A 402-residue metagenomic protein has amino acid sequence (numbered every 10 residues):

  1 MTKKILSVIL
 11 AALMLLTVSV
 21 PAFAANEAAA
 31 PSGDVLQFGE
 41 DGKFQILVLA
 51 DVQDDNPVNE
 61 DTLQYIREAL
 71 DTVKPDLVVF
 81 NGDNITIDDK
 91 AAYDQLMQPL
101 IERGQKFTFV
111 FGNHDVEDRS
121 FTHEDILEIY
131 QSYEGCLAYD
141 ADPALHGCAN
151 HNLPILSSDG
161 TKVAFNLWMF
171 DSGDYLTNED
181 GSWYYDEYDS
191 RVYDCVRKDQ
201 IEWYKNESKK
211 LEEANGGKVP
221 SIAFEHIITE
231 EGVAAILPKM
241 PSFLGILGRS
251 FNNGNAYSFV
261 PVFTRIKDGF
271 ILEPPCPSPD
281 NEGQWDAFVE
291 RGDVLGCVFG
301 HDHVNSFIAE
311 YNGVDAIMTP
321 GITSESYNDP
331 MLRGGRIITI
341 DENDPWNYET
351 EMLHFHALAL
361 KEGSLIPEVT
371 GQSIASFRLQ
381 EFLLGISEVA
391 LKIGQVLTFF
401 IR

Functional and structural regions predicted by a protein language model:
L16-A29, F400-R402: Sec-dependent signal peptide cleavage junction
A25-Q95: N-terminal active-site segment of His-dependent metallophosphoesterases
A28-A30, Q95-G216, I337: Extended active-site neighborhood of metal-dependent phosphoesterases/phosphodiesterases
S32-D34, N152-L156, G269-F270, P275-C276 (+2 more regions): Binuclear metal-dependent phosphoesterase catalytic core
L47-L63, I85-A91, E117-D118, E124 (+4 more regions): Acidic/histidine-rich helix-loop elements that form or flank divalent-metal/phosphate-binding sites at the catalytic
D55-P57, T86-D89, F109-F121, Y175-N178 (+4 more regions): Active-site environment of divalent metal-dependent phosphoester hydrolases
V58-D61, G82-P99, V116-E134, A235 (+1 more regions): Metal-dependent catalytic neighborhoods of phosphoester/phosphodiester hydrolases
V73-L77, N166, W183-G300: His/acidic metal-ligating clusters that form di-metal
